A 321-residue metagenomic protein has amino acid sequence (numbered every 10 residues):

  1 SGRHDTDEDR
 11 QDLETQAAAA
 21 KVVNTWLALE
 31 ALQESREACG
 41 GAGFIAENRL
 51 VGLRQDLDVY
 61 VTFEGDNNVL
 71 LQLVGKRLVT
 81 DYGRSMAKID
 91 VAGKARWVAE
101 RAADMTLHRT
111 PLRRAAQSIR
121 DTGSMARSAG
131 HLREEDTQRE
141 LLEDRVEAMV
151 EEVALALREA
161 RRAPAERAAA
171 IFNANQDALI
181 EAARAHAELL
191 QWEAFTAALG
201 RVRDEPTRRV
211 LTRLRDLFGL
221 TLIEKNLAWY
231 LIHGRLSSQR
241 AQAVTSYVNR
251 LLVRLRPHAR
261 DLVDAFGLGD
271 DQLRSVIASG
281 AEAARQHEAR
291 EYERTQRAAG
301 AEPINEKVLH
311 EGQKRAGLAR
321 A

Functional and structural regions predicted by a protein language model:
S1-A321: Flavin-dependent oxidoreductase catalytic core characteristic of acyl-CoA dehydrogenase/oxidase-like enzymes
